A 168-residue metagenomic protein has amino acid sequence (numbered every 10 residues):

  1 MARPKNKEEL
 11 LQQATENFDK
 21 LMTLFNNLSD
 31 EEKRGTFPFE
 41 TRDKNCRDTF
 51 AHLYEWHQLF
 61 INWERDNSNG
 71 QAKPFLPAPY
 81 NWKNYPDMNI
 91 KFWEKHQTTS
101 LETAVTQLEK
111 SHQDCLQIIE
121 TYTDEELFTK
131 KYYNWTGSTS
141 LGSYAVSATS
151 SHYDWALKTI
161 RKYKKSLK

Functional and structural regions predicted by a protein language model:
M1-T23: Extreme N-terminal tail/first-helix region
R3-K7, W93-T98, S138-G142: A short, mixed-charge helix-start or loop-turn motif at secondary-structure junctions
E8-T15, F50, Y54, E102-V105 (+3 more regions): Short amphipathic alpha-helical segments with heptad-repeat character
L10, P38, W93, A104 (+1 more regions): Generic anion/oxyanion-binding catalytic loop in active/binding sites
K20, L24, D114-I118, W155: Solvent-exposed, charged/polar functional surfaces in cytosolic regulatory/catalytic domains
T36-D87, T121, L127-K168: Short, contiguous alpha-helical
K83-F128: Acidic/histidine-rich alpha-helical segments that form the ligand environment of transition-metal centers
